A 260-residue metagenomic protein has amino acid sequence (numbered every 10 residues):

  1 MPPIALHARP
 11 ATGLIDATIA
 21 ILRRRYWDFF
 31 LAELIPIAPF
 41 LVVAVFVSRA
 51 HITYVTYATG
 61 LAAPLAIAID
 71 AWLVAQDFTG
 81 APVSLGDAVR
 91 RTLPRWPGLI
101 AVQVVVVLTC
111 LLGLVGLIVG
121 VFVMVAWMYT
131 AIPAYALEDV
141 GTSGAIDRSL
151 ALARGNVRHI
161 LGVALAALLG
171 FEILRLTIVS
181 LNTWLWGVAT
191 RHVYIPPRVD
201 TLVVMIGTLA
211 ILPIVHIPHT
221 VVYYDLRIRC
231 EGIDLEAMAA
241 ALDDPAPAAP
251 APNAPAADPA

Functional and structural regions predicted by a protein language model:
M1-A5, A17, R24, T59-P82 (+2 more regions): Juxtamembrane transition segments at transmembrane-helix termini in multipass membrane proteins
T12-A38, G86-L112, A126-L176: Interfacial aromatic "cap" segments that immediately flank transmembrane helices in multipass membrane proteins
L14-I15, F29, R49-T53, R198: A composition-driven signal for long, intrinsically disordered, charge-rich low-complexity tracts
R25, V42-I52: Short, hydrophobic transmembrane alpha-helix segments
P36-I37, S48, A88, V106-V107 (+8 more regions): Residue-level signal for alpha-helical context at structural boundaries
R49-A63: Membrane-embedded or membrane-proximal helical elements that form or frame transporter/channel pores
C110-F122: Short hydrophobic membrane-inserting alpha-helices and related fusion/pore-forming segments
